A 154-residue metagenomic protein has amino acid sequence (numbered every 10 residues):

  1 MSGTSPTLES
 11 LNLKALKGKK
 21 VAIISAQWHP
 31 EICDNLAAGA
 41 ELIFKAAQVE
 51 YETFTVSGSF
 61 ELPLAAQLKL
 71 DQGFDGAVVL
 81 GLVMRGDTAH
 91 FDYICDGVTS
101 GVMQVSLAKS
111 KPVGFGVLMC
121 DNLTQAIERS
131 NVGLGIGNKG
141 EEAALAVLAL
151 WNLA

Functional and structural regions predicted by a protein language model:
M1-A15, L134-G135, N152: N-terminal presequence-like segments and the immediate start of the first folded domain
S5-L13, K111-Q125: Mobile beta-alpha loop/short-helix "lid" or hinge segments that flank ligand
L11-T53: Glycine-rich phosphate/diphosphate-binding loop of Rossmann-like nucleotide-binding domains
Q27-W28, V56, L82-V83, L118-L123: Short, ordered loop/turn segments at secondary-structure junctions
I43-Q72: Active-site rim loops that border cofactor/substrate pockets in soluble metabolic enzymes
E61, A65-V102, S106: Glycine-rich phosphate-binding loop
D121-G140: Phosphate-binding/catalytic loops
L134-A154: A charged, well-structured terminal subsegment
